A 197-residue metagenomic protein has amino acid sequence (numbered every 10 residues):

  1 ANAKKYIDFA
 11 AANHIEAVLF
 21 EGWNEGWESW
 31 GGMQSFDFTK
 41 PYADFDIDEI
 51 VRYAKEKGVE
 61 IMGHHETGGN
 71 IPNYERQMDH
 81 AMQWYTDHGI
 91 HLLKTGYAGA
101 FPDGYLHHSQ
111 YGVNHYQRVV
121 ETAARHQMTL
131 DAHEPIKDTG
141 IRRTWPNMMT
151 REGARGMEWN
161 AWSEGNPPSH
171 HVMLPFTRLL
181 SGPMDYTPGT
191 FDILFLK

Functional and structural regions predicted by a protein language model:
A1-D8, N13, A17: An acidic-aromatic substrate-binding cleft motif
E21-L196: Aromatic- and carboxylate-enriched substrate-binding clefts and catalytic-loop regions of carbohydrate-active enzymes
